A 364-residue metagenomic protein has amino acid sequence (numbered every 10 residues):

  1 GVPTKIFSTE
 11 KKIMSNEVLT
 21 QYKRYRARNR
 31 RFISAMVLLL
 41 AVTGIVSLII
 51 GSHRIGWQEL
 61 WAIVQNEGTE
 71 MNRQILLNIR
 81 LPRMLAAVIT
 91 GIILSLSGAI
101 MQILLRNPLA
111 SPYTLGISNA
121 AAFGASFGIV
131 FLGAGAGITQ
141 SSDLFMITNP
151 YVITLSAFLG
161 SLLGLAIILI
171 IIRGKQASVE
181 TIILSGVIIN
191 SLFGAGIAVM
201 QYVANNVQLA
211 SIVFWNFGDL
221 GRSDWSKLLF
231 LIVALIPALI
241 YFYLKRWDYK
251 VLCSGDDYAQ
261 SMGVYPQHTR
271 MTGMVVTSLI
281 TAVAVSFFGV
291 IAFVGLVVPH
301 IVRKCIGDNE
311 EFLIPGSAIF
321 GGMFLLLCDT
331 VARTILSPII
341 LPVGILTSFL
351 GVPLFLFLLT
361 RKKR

Functional and structural regions predicted by a protein language model:
T4-R364: Alpha-helical transmembrane segments in inner-membrane proteins
